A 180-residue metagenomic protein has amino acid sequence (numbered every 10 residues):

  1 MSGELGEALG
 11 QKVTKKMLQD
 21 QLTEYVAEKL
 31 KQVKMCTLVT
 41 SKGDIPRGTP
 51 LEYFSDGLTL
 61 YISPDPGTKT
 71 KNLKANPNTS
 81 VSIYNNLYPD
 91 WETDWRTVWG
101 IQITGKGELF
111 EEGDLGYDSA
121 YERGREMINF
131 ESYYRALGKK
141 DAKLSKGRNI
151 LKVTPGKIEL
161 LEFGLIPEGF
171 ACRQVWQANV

Functional and structural regions predicted by a protein language model:
M1-L18, T93-V180: Charged, gly/pro-rich active-site loop segments
K12-C36: Short, basic/aromatic recognition patches
V33-P66, L73, V81-N85, T93-W95 (+1 more regions): Short beta-strand segments
D65-T68, G124-R125: Short, solvent-exposed aromatic-acidic interface loops
T68-K69, L87-P89, E108-F110: A short acidic, glycine/proline-enriched capping/turn motif at secondary-structure boundaries, especially helix N-cap
T68-K71, P167-E168: Short, surface-exposed beta-strand-loop junctions and turns on beta-sheet-rich folds
